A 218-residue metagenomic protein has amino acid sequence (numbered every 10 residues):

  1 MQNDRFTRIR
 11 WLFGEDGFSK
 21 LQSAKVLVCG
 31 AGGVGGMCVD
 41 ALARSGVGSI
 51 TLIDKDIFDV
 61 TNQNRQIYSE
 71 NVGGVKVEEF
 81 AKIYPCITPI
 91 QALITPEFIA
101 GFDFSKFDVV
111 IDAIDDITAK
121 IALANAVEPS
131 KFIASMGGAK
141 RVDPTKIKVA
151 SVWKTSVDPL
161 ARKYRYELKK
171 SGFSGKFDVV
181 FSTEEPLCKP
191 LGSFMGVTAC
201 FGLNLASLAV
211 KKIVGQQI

Functional and structural regions predicted by a protein language model:
M1-V26: N-terminal charged helix/coil linker that caps or initiates catalytic domains
Q2, F102-V109, I114-A122, A126-E128 (+3 more regions): Glycine-rich phosphate/adenylate-binding loop
V28-G30, I53: Conserved N-terminal Rossmann-fold NAD(P)-binding element of oxidoreductases
V34-G35: Hydrophobic/small residue at the entry helix of a nucleotide-binding pocket
C38-V39, F80, L123: Hydrophobic residues within alpha-helices that form the first helical element adjacent to the glycine-rich loop
R44-S49, P129: Conserved S-adenosyl-L-methionine
L52-I83: Glycine-rich phosphate-binding loop and adjoining beta1-alpha1-beta2 segment of Rossmann-like nucleotide-binding folds
Q91-I99: Conserved SAM/SAH-binding loop
